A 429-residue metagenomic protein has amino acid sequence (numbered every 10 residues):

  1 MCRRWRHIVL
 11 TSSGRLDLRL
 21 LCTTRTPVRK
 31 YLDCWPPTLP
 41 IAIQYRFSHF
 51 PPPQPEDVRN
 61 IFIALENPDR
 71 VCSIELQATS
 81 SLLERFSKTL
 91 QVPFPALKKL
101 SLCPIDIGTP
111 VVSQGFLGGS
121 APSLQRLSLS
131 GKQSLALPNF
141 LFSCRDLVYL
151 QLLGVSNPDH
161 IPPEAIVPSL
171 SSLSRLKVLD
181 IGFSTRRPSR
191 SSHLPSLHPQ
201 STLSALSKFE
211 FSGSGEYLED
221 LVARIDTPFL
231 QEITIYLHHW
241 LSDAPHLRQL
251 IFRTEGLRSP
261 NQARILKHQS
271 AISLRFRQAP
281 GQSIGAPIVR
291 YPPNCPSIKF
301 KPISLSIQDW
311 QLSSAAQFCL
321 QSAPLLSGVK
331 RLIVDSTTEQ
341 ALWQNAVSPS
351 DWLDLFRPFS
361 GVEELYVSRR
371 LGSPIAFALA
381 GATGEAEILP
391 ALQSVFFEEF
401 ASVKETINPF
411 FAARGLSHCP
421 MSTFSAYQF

Functional and structural regions predicted by a protein language model:
M1-F429: Leucine-rich repeat
